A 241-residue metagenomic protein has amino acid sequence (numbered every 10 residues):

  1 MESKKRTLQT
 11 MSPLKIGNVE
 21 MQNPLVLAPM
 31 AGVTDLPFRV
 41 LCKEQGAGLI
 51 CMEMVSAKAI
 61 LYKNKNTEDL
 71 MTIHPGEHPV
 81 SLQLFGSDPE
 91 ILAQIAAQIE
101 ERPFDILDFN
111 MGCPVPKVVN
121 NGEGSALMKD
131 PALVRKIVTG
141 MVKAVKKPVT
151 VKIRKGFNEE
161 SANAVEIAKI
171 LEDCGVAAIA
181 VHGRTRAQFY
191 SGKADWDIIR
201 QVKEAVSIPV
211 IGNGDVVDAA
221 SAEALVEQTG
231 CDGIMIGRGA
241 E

Functional and structural regions predicted by a protein language model:
M1-E241: Flavin-dependent oxidoreductase catalytic cores
